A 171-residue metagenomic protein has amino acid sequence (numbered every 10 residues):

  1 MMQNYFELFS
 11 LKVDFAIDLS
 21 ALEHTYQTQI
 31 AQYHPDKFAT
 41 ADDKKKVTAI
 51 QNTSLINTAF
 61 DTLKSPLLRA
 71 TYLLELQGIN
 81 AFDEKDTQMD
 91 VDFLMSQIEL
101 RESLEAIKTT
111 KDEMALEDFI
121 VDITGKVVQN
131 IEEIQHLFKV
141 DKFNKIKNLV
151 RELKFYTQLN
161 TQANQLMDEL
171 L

Functional and structural regions predicted by a protein language model:
M2-L171: C-terminal accessory/regulatory regions appended to core domains
